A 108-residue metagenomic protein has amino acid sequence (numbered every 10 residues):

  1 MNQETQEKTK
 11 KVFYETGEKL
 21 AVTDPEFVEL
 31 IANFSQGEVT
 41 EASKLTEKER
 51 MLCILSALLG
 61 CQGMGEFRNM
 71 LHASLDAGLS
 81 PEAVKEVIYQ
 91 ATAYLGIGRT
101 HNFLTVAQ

Functional and structural regions predicted by a protein language model:
M1-E47, C61, R68, H72-D76 (+1 more regions): Acidic, glycine/proline-rich low-complexity segments that act as flexible tails and inter-domain linkers
Q36, L58, Y89-A93: Amphipathic alpha-helical core segments of compact helical bundles
E49-L58, V87-I88: Short, structured motif recognition centered on aromatic/hydrophobic residues
A57-G63, G96: Short alpha-helix boundary/capping elements
G65-F67, V84: Short, solvent-exposed secondary-structure capping/transition elements
D76-A77, E82-Q108: Hydrophobic, ordered structural segments
